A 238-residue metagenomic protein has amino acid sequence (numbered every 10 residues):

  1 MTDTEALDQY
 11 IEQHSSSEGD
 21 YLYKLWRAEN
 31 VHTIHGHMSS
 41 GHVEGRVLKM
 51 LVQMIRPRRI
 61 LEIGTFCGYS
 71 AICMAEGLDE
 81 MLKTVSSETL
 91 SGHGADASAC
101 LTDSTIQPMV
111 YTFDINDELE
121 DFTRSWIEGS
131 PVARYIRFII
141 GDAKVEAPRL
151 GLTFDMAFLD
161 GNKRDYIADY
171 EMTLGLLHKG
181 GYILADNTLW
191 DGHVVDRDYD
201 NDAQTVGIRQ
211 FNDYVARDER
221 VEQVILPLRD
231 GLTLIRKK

Functional and structural regions predicted by a protein language model:
M1-M156, K163-L184, T188-K238: A short alpha-helical cap/connector motif
